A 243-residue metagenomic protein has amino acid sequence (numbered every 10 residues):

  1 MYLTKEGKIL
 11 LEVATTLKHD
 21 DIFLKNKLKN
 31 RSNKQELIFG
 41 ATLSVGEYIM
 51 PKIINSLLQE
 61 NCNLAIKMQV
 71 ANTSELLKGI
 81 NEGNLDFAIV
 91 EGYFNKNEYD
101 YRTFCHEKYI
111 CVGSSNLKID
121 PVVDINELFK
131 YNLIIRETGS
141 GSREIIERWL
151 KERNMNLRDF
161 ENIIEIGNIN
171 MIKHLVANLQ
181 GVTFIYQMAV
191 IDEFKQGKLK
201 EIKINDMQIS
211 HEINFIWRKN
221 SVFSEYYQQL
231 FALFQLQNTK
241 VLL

Functional and structural regions predicted by a protein language model:
M1-D20: Basic, amphipathic "hinge/linker" alpha-helix immediately C-terminal to the N-terminal HTH DNA-binding motif
K34-K96: Central regulatory/effector-binding core of bacterial HTH transcription factors
E36-G40, A88, V112, I134 (+2 more regions): Short, well-ordered beta-strand segments
N72-L77, N81-N84, M155-I202: Hydrophobic hinge/microswitch elements
D100-I110, K195-I209: Short beta-strand->loop
Y101-T138: Flexible hinge/capping segments at coil-to-helix
N132-M155, S224-Y227: Secondary-structure junction motif
K200-L243: A late-sequence structural motif
